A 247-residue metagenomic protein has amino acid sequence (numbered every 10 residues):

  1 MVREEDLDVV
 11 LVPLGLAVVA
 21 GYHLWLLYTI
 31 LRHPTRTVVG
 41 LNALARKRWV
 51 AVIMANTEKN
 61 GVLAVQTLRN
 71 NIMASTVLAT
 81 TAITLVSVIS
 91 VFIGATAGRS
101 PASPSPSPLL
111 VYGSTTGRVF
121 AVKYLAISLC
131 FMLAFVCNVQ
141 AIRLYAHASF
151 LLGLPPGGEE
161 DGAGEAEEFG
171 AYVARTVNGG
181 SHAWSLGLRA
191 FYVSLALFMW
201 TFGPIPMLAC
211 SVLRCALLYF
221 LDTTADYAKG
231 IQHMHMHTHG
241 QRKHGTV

Functional and structural regions predicted by a protein language model:
M1-D8, V62-L68, P104-S128, A171-G187 (+1 more regions): Juxtamembrane membrane-interface segments at transmembrane-helix boundaries in membrane proteins
M1-V2, I83-V111, W200-C210, R214-Y219: Juxtamembrane "helix exit" motif at the C-terminal ends of alpha-helical transmembrane segments in multi-pass membrane
D8-V38, T76-F92, Y124-H147: Hydrophobic alpha-helical membrane-embedded segments
L27-T67: Membrane-interface amphipathic/juxtamembrane segments adjacent to transmembrane helices
I30-A45, G94-G113, F150, L154-A163 (+1 more regions): Interhelical loop segments of eukaryotic multi-pass membrane proteins
Q66-I89, G180-M207: Transmembrane alpha-helical segments and their cytosolic interface motifs in multi-pass membrane proteins
C130-A171, V177-M199: Alpha-helical transmembrane segments of helical membrane proteins, especially in multi-pass transport, channel
G153-G179, Y219-V247: Cytosolic/matrix-facing juxtamembrane and C-terminal tails of multi-pass cellular membrane proteins
